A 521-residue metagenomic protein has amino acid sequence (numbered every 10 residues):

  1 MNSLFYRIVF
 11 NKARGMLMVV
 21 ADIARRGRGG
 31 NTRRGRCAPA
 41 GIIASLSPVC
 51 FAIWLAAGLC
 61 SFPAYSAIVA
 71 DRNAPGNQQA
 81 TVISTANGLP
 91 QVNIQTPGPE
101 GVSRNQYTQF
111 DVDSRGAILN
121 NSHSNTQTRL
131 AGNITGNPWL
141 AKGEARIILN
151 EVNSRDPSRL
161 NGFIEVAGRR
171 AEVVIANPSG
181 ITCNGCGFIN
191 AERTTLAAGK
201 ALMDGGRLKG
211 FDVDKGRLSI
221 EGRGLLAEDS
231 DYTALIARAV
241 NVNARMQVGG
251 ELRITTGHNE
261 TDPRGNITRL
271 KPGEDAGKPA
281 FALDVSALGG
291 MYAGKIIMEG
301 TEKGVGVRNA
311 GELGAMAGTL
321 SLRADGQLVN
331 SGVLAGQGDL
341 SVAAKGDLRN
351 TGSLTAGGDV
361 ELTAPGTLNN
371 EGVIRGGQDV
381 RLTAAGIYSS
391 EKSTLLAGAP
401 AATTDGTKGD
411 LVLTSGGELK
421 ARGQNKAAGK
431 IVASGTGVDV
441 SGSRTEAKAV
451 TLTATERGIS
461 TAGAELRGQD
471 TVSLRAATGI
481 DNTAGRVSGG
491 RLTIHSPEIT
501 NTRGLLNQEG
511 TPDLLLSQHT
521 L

Functional and structural regions predicted by a protein language model:
N2, F10-R34, A40-S45, G58-M316 (+1 more regions): Solvent-exposed adhesion/ligand-recognition segments of exported proteins
F5: Active-site lining segments that contact anionic ligands and/or coordinate catalytic metals
V9, V19, G27, P39-A40 (+3 more regions): Generic low-polarity alpha-helical segments
S47-W54: Classical Sec-dependent N-terminal signal peptides that target proteins to the secretory pathway
P99-V102, A117-L119, S124-T126, S154-S158 (+39 more regions): Extracellular beta-strand scaffolds
